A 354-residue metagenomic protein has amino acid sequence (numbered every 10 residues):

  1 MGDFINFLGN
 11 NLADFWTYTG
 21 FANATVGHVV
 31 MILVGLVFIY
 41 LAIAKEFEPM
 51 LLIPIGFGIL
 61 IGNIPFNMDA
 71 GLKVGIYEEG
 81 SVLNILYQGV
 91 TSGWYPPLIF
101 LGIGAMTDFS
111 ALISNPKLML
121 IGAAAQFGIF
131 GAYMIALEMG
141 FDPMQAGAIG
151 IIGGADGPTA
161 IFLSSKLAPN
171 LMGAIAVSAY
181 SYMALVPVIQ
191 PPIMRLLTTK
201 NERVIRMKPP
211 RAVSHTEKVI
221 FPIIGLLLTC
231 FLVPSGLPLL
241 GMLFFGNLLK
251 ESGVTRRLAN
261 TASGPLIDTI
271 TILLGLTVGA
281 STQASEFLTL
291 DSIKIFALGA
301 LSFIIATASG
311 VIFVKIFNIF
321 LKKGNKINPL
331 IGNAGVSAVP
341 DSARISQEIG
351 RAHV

Functional and structural regions predicted by a protein language model:
M1-E78: N-terminal alpha-helical transmembrane segments of multi-pass membrane transport and channel/translocase proteins
G20-M31, N84-I99, Q145-G153, Y180 (+2 more regions): Structural signature of hydrophobic alpha-helical transmembrane segments
F38, G89-I113, G246-L249, I267-T289: Hydrophobic transmembrane alpha-helices of secondary-active transporters and Na+-translocating membrane complexes
I64-N84, L101-I113, I135-A146, S285: Transmembrane alpha-helix boundary signature
Q88, S92-G93, L101-M106, I121-G131 (+4 more regions): Alpha-helical membrane segments and immediately flanking helix-loop junctions that form or couple to the substrate/ion
L112-Y133, S285-V311: Entry/N-cap segments of selected transmembrane alpha helices and their immediately preceding amphipathic helices
N170-V188, F296-A308, I331: Alpha-helical transmembrane segments
S181-V254: Membrane-embedded hairpin module used as a gating/binding unit in multi-pass transport and secretion proteins
